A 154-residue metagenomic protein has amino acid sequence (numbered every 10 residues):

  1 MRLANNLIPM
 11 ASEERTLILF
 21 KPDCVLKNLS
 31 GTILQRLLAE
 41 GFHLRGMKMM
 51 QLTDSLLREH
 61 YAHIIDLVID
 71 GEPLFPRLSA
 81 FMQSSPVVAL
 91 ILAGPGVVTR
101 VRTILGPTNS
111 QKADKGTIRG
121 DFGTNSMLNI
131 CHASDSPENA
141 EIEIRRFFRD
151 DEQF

Functional and structural regions predicted by a protein language model:
R2-F154: Non-catalytic terminal and connector segments of soluble metabolic enzymes
